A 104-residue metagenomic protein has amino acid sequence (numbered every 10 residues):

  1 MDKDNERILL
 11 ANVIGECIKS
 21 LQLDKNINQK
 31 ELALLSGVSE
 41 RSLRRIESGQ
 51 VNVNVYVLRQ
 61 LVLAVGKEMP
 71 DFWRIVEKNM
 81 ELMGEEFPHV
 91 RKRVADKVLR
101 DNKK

Functional and structural regions predicted by a protein language model:
M1-D24: A short, Lys/Arg-rich alpha-helix, primarily the initiator
E16-A33, Q60, P88-H89, R93-D96: Short basic helix-loop element that most often maps to the first helix and adjoining turn of HTH DNA-binding modules
L21, L35, I46, I75: Residues in the recognition helix of alpha-helical DNA-binding motifs
E31, S42, N52, D71: Residues in the helix-turn-helix
S36-V51: Recognition helix of helix-turn-helix/homeodomain-like DNA-binding domains that insert into the DNA major groove
N54-D71: DNA major-groove recognition helix of helix-turn-helix/homeodomain DNA-binding modules
W73-K104: Short, charged recognition helix plus adjacent turn of helix-turn-helix-like nucleic-acid-binding domains
